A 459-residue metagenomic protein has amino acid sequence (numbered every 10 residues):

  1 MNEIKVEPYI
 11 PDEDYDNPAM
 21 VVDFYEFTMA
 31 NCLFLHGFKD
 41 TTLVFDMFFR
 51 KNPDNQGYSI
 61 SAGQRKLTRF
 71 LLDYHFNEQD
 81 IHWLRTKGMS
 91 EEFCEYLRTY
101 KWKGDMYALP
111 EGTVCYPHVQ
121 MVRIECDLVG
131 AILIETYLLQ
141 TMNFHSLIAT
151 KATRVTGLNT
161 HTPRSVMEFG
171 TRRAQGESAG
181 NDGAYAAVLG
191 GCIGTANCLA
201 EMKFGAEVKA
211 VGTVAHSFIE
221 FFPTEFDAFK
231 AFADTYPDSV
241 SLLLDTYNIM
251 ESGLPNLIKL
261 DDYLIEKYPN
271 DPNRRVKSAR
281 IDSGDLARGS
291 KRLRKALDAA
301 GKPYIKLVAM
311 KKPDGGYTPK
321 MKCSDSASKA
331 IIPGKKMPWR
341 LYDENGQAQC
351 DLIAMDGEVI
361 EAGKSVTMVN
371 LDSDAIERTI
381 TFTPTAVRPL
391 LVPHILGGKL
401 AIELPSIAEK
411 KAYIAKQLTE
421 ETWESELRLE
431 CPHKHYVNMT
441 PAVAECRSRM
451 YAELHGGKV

Functional and structural regions predicted by a protein language model:
N2-L43, K51-P53, G88, C94-M106 (+6 more regions): Buried, small/hydrophobic-residue-enriched core segments of structured protein domains
N2-T41, F45, R50, D54-G57 (+2 more regions): Gly/Ser/Thr/Ala-enriched C-terminal appendages of enzymes
T42-T99: N-terminal, Lys/Arg-enriched amphipathic/low-complexity engagement segments that precede the first folded domain
G63-K66, L147, S406-K410: Short amphipathic alpha-helical segments
